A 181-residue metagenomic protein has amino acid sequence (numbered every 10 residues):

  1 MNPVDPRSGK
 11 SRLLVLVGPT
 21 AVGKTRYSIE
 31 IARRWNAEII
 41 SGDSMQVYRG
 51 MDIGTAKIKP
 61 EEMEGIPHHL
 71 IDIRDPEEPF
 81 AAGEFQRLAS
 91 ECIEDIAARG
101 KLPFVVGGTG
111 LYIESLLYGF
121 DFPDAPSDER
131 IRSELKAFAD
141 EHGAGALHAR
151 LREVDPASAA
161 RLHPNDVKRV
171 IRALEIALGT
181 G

Functional and structural regions predicted by a protein language model:
M1-G181: Phosphate/pyrophosphate-binding catalytic cores of soluble transferases and nucleic-acid-acting enzymes
